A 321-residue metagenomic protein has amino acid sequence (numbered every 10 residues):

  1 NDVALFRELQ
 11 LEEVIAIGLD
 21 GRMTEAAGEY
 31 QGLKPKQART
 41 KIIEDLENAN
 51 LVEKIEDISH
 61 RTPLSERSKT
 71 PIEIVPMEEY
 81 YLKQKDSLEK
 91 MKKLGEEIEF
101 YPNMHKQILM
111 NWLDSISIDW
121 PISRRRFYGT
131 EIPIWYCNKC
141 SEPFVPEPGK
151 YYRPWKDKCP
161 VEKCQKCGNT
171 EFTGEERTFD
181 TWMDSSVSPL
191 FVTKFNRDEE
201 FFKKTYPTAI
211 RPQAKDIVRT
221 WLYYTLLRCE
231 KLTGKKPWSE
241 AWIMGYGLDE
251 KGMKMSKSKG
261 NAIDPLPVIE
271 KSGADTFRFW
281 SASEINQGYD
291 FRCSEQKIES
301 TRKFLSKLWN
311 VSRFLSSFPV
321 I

Functional and structural regions predicted by a protein language model:
N1-K139, W221, M253, K259-F304 (+2 more regions): Residue patterns forming the tRNA-binding/recognition surfaces of aminoacyl-tRNA synthetases and related DALR
R7-G21, R126-Y128, P133-K139, F144 (+1 more regions): Alpha-helical recognition segments enriched in aromatics with Gly/Pro capping that present substrate-recognition
T233-K235, S312-I321: Proline-centered turn/helix-capping motifs that create local helix->coil transitions or kinks
